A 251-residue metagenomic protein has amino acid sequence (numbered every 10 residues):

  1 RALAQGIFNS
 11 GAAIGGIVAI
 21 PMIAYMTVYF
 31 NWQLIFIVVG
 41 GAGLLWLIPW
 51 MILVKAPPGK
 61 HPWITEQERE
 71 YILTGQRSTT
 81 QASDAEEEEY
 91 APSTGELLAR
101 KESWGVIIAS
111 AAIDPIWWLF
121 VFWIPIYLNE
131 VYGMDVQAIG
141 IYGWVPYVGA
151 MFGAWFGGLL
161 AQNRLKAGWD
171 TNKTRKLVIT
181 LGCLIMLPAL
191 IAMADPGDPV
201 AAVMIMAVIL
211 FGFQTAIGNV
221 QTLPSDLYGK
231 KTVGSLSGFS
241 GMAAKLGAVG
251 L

Functional and structural regions predicted by a protein language model:
R1-F8, V136-Q137, K230-F239: Loop-to-transmembrane helix entry/capping segments in MFS-fold secondary transporters and related SLC/MFSD carriers
G6-I14, A111, W144, V148 (+3 more regions): Transmembrane alpha-helical cores of Major Facilitator Superfamily
F8-H61: Helix-loop-helix hairpin linking two adjacent transmembrane segments in secondary transporters
M22-F30, L128-N129, L160-A161, L165: Interfacial helix-cap and linker-helix signal at transmembrane-aqueous boundaries of multi-pass secondary transporters
P57-I107, V131-M134: Juxtamembrane intracellular "pre-TM" segments in multi-pass secondary transporters
L98-G157, F213-Q221, L251: Extracytoplasmic gate region of multi-pass secondary transporters
A154, S225-L251: A late C-terminal transmembrane helix in Major Facilitator Superfamily
N172-V220: C-terminal transmembrane helical hairpin of 12-TM major facilitator-type secondary transporters
